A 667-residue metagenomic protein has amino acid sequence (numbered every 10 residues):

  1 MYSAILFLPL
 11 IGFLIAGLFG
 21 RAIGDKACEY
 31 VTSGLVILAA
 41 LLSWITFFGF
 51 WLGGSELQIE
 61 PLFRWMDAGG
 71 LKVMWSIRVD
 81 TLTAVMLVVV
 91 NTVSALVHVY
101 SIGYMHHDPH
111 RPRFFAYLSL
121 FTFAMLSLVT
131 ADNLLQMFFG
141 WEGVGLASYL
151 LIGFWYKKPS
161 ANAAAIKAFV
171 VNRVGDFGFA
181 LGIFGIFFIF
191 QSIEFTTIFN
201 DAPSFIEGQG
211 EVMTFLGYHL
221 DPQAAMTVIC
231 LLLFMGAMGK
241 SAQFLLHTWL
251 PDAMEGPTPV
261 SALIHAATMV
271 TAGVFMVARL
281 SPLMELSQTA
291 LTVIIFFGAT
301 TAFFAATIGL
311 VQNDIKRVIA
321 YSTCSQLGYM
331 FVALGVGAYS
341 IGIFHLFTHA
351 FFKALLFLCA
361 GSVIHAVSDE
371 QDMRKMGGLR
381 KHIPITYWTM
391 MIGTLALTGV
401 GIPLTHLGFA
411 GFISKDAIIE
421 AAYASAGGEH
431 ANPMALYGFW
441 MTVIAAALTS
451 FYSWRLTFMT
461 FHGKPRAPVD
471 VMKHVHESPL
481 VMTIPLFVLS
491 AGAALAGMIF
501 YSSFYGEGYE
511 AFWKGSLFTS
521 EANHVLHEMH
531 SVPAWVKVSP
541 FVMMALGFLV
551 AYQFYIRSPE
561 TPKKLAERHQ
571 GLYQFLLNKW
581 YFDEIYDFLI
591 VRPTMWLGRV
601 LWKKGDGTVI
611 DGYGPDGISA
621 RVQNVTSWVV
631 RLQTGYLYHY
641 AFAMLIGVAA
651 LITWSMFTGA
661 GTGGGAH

Functional and structural regions predicted by a protein language model:
M1, F19-A116, F190-L220, T227 (+4 more regions): Transmembrane helix-loop-helix hairpins at membrane boundaries of multipass inner-membrane proteins
Y2-P9, T32-L42, T83-V90, F114 (+11 more regions): Hydrophobic alpha-helical transmembrane segments of polytopic
L6-R21, A95-L96, M238, A242 (+1 more regions): N-terminal signal-anchor/start-transfer transmembrane helix
L35-W51, G175-F190, M390-L404, P485-G506 (+3 more regions): Hydrophobic alpha-helical membrane-insertion segments
E56, G70, T81, S502-V542 (+1 more regions): Aromatic-capped, Gly/Pro-kinked transmembrane alpha-helices
E56-K72, E194-Y218, A410-H430, S503-S531 (+1 more regions): Membrane-interfacial helical/loop segments at transmembrane boundaries in membrane proteins
K72-V90, M213-A237, H430-A446, H524-G547: Hydrophobic alpha-helical transmembrane segments
L96-G140, L146-H474, S490-G492, M498: Hydrophobic transmembrane alpha-helices and their helix-loop junctions in integral membrane proteins
